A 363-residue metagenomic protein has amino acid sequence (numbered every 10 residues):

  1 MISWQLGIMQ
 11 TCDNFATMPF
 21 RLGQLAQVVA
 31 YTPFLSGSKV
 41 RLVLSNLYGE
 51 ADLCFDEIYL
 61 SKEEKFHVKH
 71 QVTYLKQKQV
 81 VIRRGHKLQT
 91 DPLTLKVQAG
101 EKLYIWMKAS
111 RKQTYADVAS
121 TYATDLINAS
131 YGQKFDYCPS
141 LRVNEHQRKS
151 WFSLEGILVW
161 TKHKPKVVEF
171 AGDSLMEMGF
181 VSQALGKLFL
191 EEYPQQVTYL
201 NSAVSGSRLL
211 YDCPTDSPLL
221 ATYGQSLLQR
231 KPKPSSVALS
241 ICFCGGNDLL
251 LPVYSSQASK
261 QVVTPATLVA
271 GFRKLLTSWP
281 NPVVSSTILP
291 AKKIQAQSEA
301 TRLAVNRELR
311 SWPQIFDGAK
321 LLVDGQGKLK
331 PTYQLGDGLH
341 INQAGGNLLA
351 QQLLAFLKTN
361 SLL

Functional and structural regions predicted by a protein language model:
M1-A171, E177, Q183, L190-Q195 (+2 more regions): N-terminal secretory targeting modules
I157, K164-A270, K292-I294, L303 (+1 more regions): Conserved SGNH/GDSL esterase-like catalytic core that processes O-acyl groups on lipids and polysaccharides
L188, R230-K231, K274-S278, F356: A generic secondary-structure signal
C242, S285-I288: Conserved beta-strand positions
V269-L276, N306: Generic structural signal for well-ordered alpha-helices, preferentially at hydrophobic/aromatic core positions
P280-V283: A short helix->loop->beta-strand "cap" motif at the edges of active sites that frequently abuts
I288-L363: Catalytic His-Asp segment of secreted/periplasmic serine-dependent ester chemistry enzymes
